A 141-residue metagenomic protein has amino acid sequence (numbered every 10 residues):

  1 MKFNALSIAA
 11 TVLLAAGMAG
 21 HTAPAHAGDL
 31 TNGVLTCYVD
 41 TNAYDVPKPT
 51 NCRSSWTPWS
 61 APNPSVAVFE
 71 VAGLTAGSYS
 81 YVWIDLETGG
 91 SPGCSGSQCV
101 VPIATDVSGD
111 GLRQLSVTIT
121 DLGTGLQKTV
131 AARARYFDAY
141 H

Functional and structural regions predicted by a protein language model:
A15-P24: C-terminal segment of classical bacterial N-terminal signal peptides
A27-S60, D138-H141: Short, compositionally biased P/S/T/A/G/V-rich stretches that sit at domain boundaries
W59-G73: A short beta-strand segment in extracellular, disulfide-stabilized domains
L74-V82: Solvent-exposed loop segments of extracellular immunoglobulin-like
I84-A104: Surface-exposed, flexible coil segments in extracellular/virion-facing regions
T105-L112: Surface-exposed, short loops/turns at beta-strand junctions within beta-sandwich domains
I119-D121: Conserved structural position at the C-terminal beta-strand of extracellular beta-sandwich adhesion modules
G125-F137: Edge beta-strands of extracellular beta-sandwich domains
